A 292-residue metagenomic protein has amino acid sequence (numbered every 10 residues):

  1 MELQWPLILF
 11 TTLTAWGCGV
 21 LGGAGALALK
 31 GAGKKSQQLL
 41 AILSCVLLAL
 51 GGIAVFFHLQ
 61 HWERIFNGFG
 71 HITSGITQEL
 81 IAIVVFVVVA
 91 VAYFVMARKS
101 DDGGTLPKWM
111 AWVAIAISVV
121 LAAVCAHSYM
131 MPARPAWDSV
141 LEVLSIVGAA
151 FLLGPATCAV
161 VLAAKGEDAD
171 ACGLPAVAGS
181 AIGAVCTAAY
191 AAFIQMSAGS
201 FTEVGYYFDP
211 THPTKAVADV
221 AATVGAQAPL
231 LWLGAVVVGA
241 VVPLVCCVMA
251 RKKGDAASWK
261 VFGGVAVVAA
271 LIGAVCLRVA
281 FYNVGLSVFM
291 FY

Functional and structural regions predicted by a protein language model:
M1-G51, V279, N283-V284: N-terminal signal-anchor module of multipass membrane proteins
M1-W5, L43-L47, G68-S74, T105 (+2 more regions): Short juxtamembrane and helix-loop transition motifs at transmembrane-helix boundaries in membrane proteins
W5, T11, A15, V84 (+2 more regions): Long, contiguous internal "core" modules enriched in hydrophobic/ aromatic residues
L7, F66-I76, R134-I146, F289-Y292: Non-cytosolic membrane-interface motifs at loop->transmembrane helix junctions
G33-S74, L80-V87: Glycine/small-residue-rich interface belts in oligomeric ring/scaffold proteins and their assembly partners
V268-A269, V279: C-terminal accessory segment of soluble enzyme catalytic cores
V275-Y292: Juxtamembrane boundary at the C-terminal end of a transmembrane helix
